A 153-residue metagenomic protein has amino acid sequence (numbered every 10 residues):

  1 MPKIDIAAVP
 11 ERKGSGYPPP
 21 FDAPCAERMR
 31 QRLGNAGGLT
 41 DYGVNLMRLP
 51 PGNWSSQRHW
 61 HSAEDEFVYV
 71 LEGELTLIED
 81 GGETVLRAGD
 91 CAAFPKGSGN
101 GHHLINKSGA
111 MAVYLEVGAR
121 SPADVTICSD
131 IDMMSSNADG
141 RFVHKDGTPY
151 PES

Functional and structural regions predicted by a protein language model:
M1-D41, T126-S153: A short, N-terminal "cap"/entry segment at the start of jelly-roll beta-barrel domains of the cupin/DSBH fold
R28-R30, N45-H61, G99: Conserved short histidine dyad/triad with adjacent acidic residue
G38, K96-D124: Ligand-binding loop in jelly-roll beta-barrel domains
L46-P50, H61-I78, V117-A119: Short, conserved beta-strand element in jelly-roll/cupin
P50-W54, E74, E83, S98-N100 (+1 more regions): Short, charged/polar surface micro-motifs in flexible loops or helix N-caps
D80-K96: Short acidic-glycine-tyrosine-enriched beta hairpin
